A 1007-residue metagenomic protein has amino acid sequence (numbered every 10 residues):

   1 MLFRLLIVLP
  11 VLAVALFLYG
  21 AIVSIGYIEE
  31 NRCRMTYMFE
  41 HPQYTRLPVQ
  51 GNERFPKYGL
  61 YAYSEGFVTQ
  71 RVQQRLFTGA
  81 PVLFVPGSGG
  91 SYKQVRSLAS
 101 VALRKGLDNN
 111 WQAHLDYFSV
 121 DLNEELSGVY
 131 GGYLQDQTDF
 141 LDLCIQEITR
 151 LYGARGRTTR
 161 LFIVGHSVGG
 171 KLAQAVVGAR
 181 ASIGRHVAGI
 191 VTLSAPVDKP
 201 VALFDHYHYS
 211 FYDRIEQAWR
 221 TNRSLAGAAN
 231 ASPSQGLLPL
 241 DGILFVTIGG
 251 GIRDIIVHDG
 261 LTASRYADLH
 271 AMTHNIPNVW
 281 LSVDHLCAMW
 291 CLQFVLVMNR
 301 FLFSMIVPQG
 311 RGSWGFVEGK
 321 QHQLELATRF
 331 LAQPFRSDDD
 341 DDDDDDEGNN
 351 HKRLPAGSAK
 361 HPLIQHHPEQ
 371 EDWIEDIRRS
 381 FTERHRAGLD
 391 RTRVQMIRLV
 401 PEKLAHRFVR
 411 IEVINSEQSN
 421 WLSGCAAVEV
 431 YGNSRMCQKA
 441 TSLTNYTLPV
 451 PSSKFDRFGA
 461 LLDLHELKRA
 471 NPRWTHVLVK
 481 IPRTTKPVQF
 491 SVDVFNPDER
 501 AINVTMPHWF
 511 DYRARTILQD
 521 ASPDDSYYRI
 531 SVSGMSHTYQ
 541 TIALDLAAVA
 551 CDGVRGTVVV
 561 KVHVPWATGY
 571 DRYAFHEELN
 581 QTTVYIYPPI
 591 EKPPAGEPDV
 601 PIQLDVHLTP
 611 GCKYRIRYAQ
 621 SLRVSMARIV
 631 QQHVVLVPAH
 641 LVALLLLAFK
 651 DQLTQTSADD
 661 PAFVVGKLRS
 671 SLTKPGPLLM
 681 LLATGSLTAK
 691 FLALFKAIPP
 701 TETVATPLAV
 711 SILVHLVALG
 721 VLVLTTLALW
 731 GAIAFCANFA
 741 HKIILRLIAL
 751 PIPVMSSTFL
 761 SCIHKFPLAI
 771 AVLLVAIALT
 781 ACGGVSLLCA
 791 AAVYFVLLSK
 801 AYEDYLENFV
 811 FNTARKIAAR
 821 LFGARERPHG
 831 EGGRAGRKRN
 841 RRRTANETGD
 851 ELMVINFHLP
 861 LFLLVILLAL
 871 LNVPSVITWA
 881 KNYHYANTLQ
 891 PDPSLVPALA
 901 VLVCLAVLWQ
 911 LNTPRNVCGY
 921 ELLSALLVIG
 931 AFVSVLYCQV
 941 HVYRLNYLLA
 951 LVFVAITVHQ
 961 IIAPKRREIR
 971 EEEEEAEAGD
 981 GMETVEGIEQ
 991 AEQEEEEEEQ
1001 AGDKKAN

Functional and structural regions predicted by a protein language model:
L2-T45: N-terminal membrane-anchoring alpha-helices
P56-G79: Short beta-strand-to-loop junctions in surface cap/lid or active-site-entrance loops
Q74-G79, L115-E125, D142, G189-L193 (+2 more regions): Surface-exposed beta-strand-to-loop junctions that form interaction patches on eukaryotic regulatory domains
L83-G89, L103-N109, L115-D254, L779-A781 (+3 more regions): Serine-dependent carboxylesterase/thioesterase catalytic core of lipase-like alpha/beta-hydrolase/SGNH enzymes
Y92-A99: The serine-hydrolase catalytic nucleophile loop
L151, I183-V187, K199-A202, F211-E216 (+1 more regions): Eukaryote-biased recognition of electropositive, low-complexity segments and basic polyanion/acidic-motif-binding
Q333-D339, E347-H640, G830: Preference for solvent-exposed, low-hydrophobicity sequence contexts
Y614-E989, G1002-N1007: Alpha-helical transmembrane segments of integral membrane proteins
